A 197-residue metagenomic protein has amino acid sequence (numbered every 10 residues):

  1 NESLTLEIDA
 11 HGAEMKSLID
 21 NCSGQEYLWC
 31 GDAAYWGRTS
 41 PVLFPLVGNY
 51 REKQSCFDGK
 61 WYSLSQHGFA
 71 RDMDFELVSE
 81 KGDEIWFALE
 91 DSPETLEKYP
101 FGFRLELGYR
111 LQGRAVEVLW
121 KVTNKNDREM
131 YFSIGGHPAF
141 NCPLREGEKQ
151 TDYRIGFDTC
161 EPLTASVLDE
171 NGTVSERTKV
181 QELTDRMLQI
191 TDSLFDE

Functional and structural regions predicted by a protein language model:
N1-F57, W61-L64: Beta-strand-rich N-terminal accessory domains
S3-I8, Y109, V116-N124: Short, well-ordered beta-strand segments enriched in hydrophobic/aromatic residues
L4, D20, Y62, H67-G68 (+2 more regions): Acidic/His-leaning functional-site neighborhoods
A13, P100-R104, L111-E117, D127-Y131 (+1 more regions): Coil-to-beta-strand transition motifs
S17-I19, R128-I134, S166: Short, hydrophobic/aromatic beta-strand segments
K60-G113: Extended, loop-rich substrate-binding clefts of extracytoplasmic carbohydrate-active enzymes
L119-D152: Acidic (Asp/Glu-rich), glycine- and aromatic
C142, E146-E197: Active-site/ligand-binding surface loops and adjacent short beta/alpha elements that line catalytic pockets across
